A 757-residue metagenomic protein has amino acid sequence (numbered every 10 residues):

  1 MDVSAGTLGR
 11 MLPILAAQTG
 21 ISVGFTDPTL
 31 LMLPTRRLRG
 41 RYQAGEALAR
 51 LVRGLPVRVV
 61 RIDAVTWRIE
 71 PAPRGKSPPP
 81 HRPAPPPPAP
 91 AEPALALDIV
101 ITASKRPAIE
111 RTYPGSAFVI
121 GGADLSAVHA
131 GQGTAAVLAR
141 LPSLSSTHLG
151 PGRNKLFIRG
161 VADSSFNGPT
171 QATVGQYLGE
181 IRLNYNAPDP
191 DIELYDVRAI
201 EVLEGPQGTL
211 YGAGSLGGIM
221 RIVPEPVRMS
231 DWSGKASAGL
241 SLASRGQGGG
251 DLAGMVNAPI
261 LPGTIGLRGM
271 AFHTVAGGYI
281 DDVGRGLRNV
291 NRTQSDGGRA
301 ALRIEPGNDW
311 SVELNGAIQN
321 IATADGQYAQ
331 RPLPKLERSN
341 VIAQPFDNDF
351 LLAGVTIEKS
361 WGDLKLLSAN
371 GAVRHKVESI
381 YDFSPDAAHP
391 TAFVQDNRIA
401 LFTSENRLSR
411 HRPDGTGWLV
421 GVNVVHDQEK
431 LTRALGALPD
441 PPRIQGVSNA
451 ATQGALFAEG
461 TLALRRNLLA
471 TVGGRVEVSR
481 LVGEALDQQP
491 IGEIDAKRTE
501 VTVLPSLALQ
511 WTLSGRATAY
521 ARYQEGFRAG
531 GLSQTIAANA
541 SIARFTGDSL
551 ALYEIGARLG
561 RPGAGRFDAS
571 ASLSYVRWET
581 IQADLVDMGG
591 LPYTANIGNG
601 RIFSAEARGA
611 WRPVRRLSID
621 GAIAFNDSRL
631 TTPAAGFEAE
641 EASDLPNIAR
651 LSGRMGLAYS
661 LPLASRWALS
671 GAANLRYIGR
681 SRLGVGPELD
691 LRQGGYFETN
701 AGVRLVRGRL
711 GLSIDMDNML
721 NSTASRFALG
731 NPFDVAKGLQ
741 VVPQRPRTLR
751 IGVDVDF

Functional and structural regions predicted by a protein language model:
M11-A16, S22-D27, G45-A49, V60 (+9 more regions): N-terminal plug
P78-P85, I120-G122, K155-P206: Periplasmic plug
Q171-T173, Y195-E204, T209-D282, N289-G298 (+4 more regions): Outer-membrane beta-barrel translocator/receptor signature
S244-T323, D349-V355, L408-V424, A450-L464 (+2 more regions): Transmembrane beta-barrel wall of Gram-negative outer-membrane proteins
A253, T356-S384, T512, T518-Q524 (+4 more regions): Membrane-embedded beta-barrel scaffold of Gram-negative outer-membrane proteins
L287-W418, V422-D427, G565-A569: Outer-membrane beta-barrel domain signature, strongest for Gram-negative TonB-dependent receptors and also present
L419, A470, V478-S479, Y575-R577 (+2 more regions): Gram-negative outer-membrane beta-barrel transporters
R676-G684, R704-F757: C-terminal beta-signal and adjacent terminal beta-strands/loops of Gram-negative outer-membrane beta-barrel proteins
